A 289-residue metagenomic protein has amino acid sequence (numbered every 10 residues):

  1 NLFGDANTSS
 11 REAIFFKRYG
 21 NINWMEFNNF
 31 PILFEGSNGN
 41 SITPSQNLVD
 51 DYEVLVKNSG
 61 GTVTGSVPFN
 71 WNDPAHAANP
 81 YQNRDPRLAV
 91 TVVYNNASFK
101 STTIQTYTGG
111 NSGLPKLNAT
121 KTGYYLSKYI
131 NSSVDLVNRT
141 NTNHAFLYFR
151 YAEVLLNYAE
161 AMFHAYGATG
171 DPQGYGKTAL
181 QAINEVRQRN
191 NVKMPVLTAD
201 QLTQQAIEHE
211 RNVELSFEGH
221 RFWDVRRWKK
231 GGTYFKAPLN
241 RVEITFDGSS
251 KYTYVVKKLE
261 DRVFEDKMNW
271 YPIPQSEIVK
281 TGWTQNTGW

Functional and structural regions predicted by a protein language model:
N1-I32, G36, S59-W289: Acidic/polar-rich alpha-helix caps and helix-coil junctions
L2-F3, L48, Y52: Generic structural signal of hydrophobic/aromatic residues within well-ordered alpha-helices of folded domains
N40-T43, N79: Alpha-helix boundary/N-cap detector
I42-V49, P274: Residue-level signal for threonine
Y52-V54, V67: Conserved alpha/beta catalytic core and glycan-binding cleft of carbohydrate-active enzymes
